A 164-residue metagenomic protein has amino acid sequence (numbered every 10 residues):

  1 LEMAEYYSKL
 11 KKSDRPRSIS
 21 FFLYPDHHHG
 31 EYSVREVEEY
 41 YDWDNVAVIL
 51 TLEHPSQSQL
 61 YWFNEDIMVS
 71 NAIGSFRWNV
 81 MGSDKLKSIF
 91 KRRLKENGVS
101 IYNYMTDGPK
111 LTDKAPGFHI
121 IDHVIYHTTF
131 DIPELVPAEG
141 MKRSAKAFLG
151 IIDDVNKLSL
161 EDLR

Functional and structural regions predicted by a protein language model:
L1-G30, F148: Alpha-helical metal-binding/catalytic segments enriched in His/Glu/Asp
E2, S18, Y32-E36, A47 (+3 more regions): Extracytoplasmic/secreted proteins, especially bacterial periplasmic and envelope-associated proteins
E2-K12, E39-D42, K95, V99 (+1 more regions): Sec-exported extracytoplasmic/periplasmic mature domains
E5-Y6, R17, V124-R164: His/Asp/Glu-rich mid-to-C-terminal helical/loop segments that flank catalytic regions of hydrolases
K12-I19, G98-T106, S159-R164: Surface-exposed patches in mature extracellular/periplasmic domains of secreted proteins
R15, S20, P55, E65 (+1 more regions): Functionally constrained cores in energy, signaling, and assembly domains
Y24-H119, H123-I125: Metal-dependent peptidase/peptidase-like ectodomains
